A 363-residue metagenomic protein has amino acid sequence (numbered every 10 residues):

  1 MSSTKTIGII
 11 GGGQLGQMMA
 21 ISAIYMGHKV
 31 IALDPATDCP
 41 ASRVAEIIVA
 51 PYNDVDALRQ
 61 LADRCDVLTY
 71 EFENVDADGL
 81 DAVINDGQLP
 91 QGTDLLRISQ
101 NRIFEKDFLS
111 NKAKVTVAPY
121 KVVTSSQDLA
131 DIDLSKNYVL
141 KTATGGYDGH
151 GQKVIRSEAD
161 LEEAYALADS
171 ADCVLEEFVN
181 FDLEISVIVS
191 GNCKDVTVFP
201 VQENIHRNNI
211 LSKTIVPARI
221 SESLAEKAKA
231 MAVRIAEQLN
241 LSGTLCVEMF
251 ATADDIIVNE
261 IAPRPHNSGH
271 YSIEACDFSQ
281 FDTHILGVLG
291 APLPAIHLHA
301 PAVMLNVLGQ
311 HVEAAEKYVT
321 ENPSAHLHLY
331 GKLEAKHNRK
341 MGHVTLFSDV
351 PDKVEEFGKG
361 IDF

Functional and structural regions predicted by a protein language model:
M1-Q100, F104-D107: ATP-binding N-terminal substructure of ATP-dependent carboxylate-amine bond-forming enzymes
S3, L286-F363: Peripheral (often C-terminal) accessory segments that flank ATP-dependent C-N-forming ligase machineries
I98-S186, S190-I235: Active-site nucleotide/adenylate-binding loops and adjacent lid/helix of ATP-dependent enzymes
V189, D255-P265: A short beta-strand motif that forms the metal-chelation/ATP-contact edge of phosphoryl-transfer active sites
G191-D195, R207, A251-D254, S348-V350: Short acidic-glycine loop/turn motifs at beta-strand connectors
T197, L245, I256-E260: Protein kinase-like catalytic core scaffold
E226-C246, T252, P263-Q310: Active-site "cap" helix and flanking loop/linker of ATP-utilizing ligase/carboxylase catalytic domains
